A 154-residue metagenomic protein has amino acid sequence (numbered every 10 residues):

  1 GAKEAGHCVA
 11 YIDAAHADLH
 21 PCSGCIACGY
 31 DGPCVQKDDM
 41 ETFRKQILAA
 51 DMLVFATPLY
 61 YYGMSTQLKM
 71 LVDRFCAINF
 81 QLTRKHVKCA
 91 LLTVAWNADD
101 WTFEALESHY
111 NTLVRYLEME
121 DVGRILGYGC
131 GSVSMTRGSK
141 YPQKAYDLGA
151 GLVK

Functional and structural regions predicted by a protein language model:
G1-I78, S134, S139-K154: N-terminal beta1-alpha1-beta2 submodule of the flavodoxin-like/Rossmannoid cofactor-binding fold
D13, I125-L126: Residue-level recognition of beta-strand->loop/alpha-helix junctions
A17, N97, C130: Surface-exposed, flexible loop/turn segments at secondary-structure boundaries
T57, L126-G129: Residues that line or immediately flank small-molecule/substrate-binding pockets and catalytic motifs
T66-Q67, F80-R124: Short, glycine-/small-residue-rich phosphate/pyrophosphate-handling segment
V94, G129-M135: A short acidic, helix-capping loop that chelates divalent metal ions and anchors anionic groups
